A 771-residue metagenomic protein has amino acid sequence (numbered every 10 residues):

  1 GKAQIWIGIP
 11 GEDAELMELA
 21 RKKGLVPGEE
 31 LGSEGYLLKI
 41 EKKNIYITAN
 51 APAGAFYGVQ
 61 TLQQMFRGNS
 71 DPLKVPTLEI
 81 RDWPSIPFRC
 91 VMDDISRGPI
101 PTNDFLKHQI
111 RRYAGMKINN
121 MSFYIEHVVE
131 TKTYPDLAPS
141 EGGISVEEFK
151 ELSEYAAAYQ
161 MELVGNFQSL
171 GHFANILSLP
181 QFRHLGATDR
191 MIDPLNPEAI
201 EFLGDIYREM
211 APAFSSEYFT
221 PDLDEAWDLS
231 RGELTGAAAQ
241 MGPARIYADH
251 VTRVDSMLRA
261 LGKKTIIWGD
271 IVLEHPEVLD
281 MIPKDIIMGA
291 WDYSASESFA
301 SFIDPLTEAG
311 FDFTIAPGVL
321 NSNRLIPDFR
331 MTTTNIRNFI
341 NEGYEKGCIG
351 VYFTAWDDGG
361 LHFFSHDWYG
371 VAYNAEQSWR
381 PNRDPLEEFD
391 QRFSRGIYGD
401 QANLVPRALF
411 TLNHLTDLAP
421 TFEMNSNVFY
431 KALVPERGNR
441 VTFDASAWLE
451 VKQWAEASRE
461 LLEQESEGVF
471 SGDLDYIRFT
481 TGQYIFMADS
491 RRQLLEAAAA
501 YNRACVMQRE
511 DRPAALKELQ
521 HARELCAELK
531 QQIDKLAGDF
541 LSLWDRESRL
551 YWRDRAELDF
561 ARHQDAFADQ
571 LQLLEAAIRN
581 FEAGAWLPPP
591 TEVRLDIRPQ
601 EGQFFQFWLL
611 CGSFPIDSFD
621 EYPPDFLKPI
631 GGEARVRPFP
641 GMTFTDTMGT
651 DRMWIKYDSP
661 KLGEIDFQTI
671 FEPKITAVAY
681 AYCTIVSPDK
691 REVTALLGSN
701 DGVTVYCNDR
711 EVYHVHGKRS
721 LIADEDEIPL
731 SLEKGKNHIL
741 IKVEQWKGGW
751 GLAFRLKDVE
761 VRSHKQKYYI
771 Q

Functional and structural regions predicted by a protein language model:
G1-I86, N338: Contiguous, structured surface segment used for ligand recognition
L31-E34, L38, R67, R111 (+5 more regions): Substrate-binding groove of N-acetylhexosamine-processing glycoside hydrolases
L78-S96, T314-N323: N-terminal small/glycine-rich loop or linker at the start of catalytic domains across soluble metabolic enzymes
P87-G269, D280-M281, I287, G343: Substrate-binding cleft of carbohydrate-active enzyme catalytic domains
V434, N439, A585-I665, L740-Q771: Accessory carbohydrate-binding/adhesion or oligomerization-edge regions at the termini of glycan-active proteins
A681-V693, P729-K734: Extracellular and analogous surface-interaction loops
S687, R691-Y706, I739: Aromatic-lined ligand-binding clefts that engage carbohydrates, nucleic acids, or primary amines
C707-R755: Beta-strand-rich ligand-recognition modules
